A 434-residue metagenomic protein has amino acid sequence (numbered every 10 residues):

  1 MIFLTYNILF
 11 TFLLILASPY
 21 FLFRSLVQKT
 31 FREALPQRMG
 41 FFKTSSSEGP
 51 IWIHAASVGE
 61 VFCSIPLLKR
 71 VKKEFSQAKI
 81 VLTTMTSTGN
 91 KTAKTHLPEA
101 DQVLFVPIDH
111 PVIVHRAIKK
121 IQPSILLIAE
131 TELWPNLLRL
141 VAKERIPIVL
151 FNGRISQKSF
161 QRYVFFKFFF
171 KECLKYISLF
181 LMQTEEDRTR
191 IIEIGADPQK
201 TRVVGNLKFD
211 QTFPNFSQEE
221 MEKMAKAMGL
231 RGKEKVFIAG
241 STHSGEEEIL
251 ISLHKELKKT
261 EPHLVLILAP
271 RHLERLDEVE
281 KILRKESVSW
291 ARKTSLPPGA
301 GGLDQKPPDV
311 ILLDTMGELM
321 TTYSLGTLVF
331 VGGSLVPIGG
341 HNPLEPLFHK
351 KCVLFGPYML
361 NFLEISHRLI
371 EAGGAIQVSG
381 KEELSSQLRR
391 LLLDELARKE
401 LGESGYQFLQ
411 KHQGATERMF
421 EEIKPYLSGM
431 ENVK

Functional and structural regions predicted by a protein language model:
M1-K434: Nucleotide-activated sugar donor-binding and catalytic core shared by glycosyltransferases and related lipid-linked
